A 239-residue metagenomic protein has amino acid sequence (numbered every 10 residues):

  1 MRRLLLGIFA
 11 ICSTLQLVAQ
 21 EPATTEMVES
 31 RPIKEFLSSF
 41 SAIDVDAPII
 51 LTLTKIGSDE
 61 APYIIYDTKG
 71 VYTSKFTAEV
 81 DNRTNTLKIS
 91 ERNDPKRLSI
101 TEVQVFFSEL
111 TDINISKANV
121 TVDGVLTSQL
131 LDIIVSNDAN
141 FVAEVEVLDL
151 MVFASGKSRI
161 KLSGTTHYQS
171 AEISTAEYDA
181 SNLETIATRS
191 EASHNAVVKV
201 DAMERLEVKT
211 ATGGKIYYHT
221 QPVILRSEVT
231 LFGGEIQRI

Functional and structural regions predicted by a protein language model:
M1-I173, E177-I239: Intrinsically disordered, low-complexity terminal regions
